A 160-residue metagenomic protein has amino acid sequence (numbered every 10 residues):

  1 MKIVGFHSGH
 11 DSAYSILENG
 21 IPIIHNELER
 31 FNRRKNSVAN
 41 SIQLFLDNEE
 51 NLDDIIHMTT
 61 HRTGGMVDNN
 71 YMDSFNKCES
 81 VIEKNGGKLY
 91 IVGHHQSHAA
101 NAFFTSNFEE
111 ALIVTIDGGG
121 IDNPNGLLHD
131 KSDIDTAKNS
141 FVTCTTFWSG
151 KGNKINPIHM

Functional and structural regions predicted by a protein language model:
M1-M160: Short acidic/glycine-rich loops and adjacent helix/strand connectors that line catalytic pockets where negatively
